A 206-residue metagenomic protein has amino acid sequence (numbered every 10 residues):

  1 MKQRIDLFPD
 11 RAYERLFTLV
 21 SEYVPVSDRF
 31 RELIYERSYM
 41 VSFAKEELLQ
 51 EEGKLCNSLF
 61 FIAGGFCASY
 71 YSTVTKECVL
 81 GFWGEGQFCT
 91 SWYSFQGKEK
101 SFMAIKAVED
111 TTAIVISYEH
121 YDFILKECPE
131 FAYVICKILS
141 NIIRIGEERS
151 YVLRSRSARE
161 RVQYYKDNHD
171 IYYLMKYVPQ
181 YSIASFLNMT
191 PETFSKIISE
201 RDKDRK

Functional and structural regions predicted by a protein language model:
M1-Y39, S94: Cyclic nucleotide-binding regulatory module and flanking cytosolic helices
Y39, F66-Y71, T112-A113: Short beta-strand segments in beta-sandwich/barrel cores
E46, N57-Y70, E85-G86: Glycine- and acidic-residue-biased ligand/ion/polar-headgroup-sensing regions
L49-K54: Short phosphate-coordinating micro-motif centered on Lys-Gly-acidic
V74-C89: Short acidic-glycine-tyrosine-enriched beta hairpin
V74-E77, Q96-I116: Ligand-binding loop in jelly-roll beta-barrel domains
S101, H120-S157: A small-molecule sensor/coupling module
R156-R159, Q163-K206: Phosphate-/nucleic-acid-contacting segments
